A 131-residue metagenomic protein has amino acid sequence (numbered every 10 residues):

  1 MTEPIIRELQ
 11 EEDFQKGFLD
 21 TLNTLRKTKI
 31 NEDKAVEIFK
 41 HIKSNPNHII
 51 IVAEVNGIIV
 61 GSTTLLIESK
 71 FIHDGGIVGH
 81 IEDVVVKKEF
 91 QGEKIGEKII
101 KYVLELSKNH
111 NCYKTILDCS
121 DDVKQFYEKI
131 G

Functional and structural regions predicted by a protein language model:
M1-K34, E54: Short amphipathic alpha-helix that is part of the acyltransferase structural core
P4, I58-S62, G79: Glycine-rich phosphate/pyrophosphate-binding loop shared by adenosine-nucleotide-utilizing enzymes
K40-V52, H80: A short helix-loop-beta-strand connector motif used in the catalytic cores of GNAT acetyltransferases and, in some
V52, I58-I67, V85: Conserved beta-strand in the GNAT
S69-I81, Q91: A conserved beta-turn-beta hairpin within the catalytic core of GNAT-like acetyltransferases that forms part
V86, G92-E105: Conserved acetyl-CoA-binding loop-helix of GNAT-fold acetyltransferases
I100, S107-C119: Conserved GNAT acetyl-CoA-binding A-motif
Y127: Conserved active-site tyrosine of GNAT-family acetyltransferases
